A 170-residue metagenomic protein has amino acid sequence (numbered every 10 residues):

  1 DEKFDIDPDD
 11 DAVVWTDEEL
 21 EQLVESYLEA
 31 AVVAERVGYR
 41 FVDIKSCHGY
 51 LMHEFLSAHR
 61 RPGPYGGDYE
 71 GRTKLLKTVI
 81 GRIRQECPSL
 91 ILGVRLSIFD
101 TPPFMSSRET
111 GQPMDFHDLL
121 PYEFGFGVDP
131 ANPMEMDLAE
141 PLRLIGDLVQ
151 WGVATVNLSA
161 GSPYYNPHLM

Functional and structural regions predicted by a protein language model:
D1-M170: Flavin-dependent oxidoreductase catalytic cores
